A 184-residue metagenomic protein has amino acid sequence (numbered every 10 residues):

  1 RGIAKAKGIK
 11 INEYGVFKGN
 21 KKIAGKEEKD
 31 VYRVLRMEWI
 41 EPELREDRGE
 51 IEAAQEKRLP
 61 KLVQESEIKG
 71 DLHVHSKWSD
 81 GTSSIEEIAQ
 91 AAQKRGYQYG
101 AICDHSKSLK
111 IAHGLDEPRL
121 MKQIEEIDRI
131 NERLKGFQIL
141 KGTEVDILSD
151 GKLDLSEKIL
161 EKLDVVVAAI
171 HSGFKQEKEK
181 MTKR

Functional and structural regions predicted by a protein language model:
R1-Q64: Acidic, metal-coordinating catalytic segment for phosphate/diphosphate chemistry, firing primarily on the Nudix
E50-L148, K158-I159, G173-E179: An N-terminally biased module of ancient metal coordination in phosphate/nucleic-acid-related enzymes
D154-L163: Substrate-binding cleft/loops of secretory-pathway carbohydrate-active enzymes
L163-G173: Aromatic- and acid-rich polysaccharide-binding/catalytic face of secreted or lumenal carbohydrate-active enzymes
M181-R184: Short, intrinsically disordered, charge-balanced linker/junction segments flanking boundaries in proteins
